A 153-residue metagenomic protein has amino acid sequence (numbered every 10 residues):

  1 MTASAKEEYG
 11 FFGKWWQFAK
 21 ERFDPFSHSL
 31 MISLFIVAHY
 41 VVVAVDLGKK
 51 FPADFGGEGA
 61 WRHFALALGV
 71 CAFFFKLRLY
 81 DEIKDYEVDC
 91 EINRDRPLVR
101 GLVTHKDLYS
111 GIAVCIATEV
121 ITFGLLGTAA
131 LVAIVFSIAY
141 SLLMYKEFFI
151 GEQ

Functional and structural regions predicted by a protein language model:
M1-L77, K84-R94, S110-Y145: Hydrophobic alpha-helical transmembrane segments
I83-Y86, L98-V99, G151-E152: Catalytic micro-motifs at enzyme active sites that drive phosphoryl/nucleotidyl and oxygen chemistry
I92-H105: Juxtamembrane helix-capping/reentrant segments at transmembrane boundaries
L143-Q153: Juxtamembrane membrane-interface segments at transmembrane alpha-helix termini
